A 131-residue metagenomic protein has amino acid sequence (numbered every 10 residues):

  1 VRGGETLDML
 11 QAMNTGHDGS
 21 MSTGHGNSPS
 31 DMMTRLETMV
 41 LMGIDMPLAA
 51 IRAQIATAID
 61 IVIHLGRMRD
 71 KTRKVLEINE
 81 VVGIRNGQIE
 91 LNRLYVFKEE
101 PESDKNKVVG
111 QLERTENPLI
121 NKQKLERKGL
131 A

Functional and structural regions predicted by a protein language model:
V1-N86: Conserved P-loop NTPase nucleotide-binding/switch module
K71-A131: NTP-binding/hydrolysis catalytic cores, primarily Walker-type P-loop NTPases
